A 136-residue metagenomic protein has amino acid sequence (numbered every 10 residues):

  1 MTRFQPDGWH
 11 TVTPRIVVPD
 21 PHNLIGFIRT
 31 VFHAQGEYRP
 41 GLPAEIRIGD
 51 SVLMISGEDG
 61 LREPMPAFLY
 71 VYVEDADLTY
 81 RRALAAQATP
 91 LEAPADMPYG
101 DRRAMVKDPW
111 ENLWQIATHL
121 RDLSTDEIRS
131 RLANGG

Functional and structural regions predicted by a protein language model:
M1-D7, Y80-G136: Vicinal oxygen chelate
R3-W9, R15-L53: Core segments of cupin and vicinal oxygen chelate
T11-D20, A44-R47, G60-L84, R102-K107 (+1 more regions): Vicinal oxygen chelate
I48, S56, Y99: Short glycine-rich loop/turn motifs that provide flexible caps or phosphate-binding loops at active sites
M54-G57, E92: Hydrophobic residues in well-ordered beta-strands that form the structural core
S56-G60, T118-H119: Acetyl-CoA-dependent GNAT
D59-L61, A95-D96: Short polar/acidic secondary-structure junctions
